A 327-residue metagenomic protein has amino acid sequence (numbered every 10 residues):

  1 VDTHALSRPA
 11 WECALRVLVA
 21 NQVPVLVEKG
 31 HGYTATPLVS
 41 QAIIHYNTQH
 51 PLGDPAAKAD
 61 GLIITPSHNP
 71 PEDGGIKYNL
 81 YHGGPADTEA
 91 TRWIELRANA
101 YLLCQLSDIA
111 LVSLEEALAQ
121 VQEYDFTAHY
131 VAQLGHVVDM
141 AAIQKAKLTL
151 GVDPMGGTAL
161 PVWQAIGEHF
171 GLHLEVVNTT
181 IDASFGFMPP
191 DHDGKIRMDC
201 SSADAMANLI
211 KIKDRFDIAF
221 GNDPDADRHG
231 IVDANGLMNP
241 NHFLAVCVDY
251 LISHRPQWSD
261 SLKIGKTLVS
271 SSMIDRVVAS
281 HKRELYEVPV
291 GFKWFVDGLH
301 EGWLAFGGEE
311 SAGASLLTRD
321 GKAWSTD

Functional and structural regions predicted by a protein language model:
V1-L6, P24-G32, L148-G156, K263-K266: Conserved short loop/turn motifs at secondary-structure junctions
T3-D73, A165-I231: N-terminal small/polar loop signature for handling phosphorylated ligands or for N-terminal nucleophile
A20-P24, A142-L150, H254-L262, H281: Short, surface-exposed connector motifs at secondary-structure boundaries
E28-Y33, L96-T127, D233-G308, G313-L317: Proline/glycine-rich low-complexity loops and linkers
G53-A56, E72-K213: Gly/Ser/Thr-enriched, mixed-charge loops and adjacent short helices that form phosphate/oxyanion-binding elements
A59-S67, P71-D73, L209-G236, R283-W324: Glycine-rich phosphate-binding loop
P85-A90, V176-N178, G236-R255, W324-D327: Gly/Ser/Thr-rich active-site loops/lids in small-molecule metabolic enzymes that frequently grip phosphoryl groups
